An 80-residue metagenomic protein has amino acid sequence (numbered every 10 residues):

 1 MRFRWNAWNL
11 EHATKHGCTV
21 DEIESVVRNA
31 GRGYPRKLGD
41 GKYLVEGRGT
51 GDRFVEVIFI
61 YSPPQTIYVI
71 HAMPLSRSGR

Functional and structural regions predicted by a protein language model:
M1-R80: Ribonuclease/tRNase effector modules and their secretory precursors
